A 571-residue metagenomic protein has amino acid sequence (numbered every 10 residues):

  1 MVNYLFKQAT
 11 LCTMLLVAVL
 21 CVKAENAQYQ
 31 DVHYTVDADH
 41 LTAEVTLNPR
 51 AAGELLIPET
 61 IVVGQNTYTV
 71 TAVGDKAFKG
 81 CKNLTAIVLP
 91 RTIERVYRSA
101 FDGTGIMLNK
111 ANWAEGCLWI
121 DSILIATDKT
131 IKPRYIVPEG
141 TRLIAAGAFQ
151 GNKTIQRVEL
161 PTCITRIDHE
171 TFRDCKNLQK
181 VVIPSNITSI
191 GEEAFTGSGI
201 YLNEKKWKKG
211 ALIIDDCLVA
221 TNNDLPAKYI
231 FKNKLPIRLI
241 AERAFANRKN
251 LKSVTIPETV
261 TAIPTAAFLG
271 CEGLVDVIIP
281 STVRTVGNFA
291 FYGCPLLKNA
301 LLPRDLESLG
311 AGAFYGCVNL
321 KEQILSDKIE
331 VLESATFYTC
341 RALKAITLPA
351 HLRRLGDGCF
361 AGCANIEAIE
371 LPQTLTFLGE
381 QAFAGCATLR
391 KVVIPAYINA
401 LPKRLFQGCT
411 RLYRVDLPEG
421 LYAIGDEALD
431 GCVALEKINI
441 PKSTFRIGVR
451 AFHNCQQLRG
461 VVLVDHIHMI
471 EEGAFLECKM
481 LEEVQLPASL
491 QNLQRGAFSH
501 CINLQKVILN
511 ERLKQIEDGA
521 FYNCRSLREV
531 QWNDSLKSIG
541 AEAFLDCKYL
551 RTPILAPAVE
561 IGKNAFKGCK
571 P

Functional and structural regions predicted by a protein language model:
M1-T13: Bacterial N-terminal signal peptides that target proteins for export
M14-K23: Hydrophobic h-region of N-terminal signal peptides that target proteins for export in Gram-negative bacteria
A24-Q28: Boundary of Sec targeting at the N-terminus
Y29-H40, R50-A72, K82-R95, T104-D121 (+20 more regions): Structural signature of tandem-repeat unit edges
A43-T46: Non-globular, low-complexity intrinsically disordered regions
D75-A77, Y97-A100, A146-A148, D168-T171 (+16 more regions): Consensus positions within tandem repeat domains that build extended binding/scaffold surfaces
